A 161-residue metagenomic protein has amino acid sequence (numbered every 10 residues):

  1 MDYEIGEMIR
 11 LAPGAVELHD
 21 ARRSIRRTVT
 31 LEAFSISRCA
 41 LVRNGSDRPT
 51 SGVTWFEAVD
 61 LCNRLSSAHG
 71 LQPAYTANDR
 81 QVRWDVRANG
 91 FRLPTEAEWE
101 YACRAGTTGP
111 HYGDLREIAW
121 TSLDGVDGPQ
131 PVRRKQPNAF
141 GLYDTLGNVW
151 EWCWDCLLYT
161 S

Functional and structural regions predicted by a protein language model:
D2-S66, L146-G147: A short glycine-rich, aromatic-capped structural motif
L11, E17, V53-S161: Functional-site microenvironments in short loops/helix caps that host divalent-cation chemistry
